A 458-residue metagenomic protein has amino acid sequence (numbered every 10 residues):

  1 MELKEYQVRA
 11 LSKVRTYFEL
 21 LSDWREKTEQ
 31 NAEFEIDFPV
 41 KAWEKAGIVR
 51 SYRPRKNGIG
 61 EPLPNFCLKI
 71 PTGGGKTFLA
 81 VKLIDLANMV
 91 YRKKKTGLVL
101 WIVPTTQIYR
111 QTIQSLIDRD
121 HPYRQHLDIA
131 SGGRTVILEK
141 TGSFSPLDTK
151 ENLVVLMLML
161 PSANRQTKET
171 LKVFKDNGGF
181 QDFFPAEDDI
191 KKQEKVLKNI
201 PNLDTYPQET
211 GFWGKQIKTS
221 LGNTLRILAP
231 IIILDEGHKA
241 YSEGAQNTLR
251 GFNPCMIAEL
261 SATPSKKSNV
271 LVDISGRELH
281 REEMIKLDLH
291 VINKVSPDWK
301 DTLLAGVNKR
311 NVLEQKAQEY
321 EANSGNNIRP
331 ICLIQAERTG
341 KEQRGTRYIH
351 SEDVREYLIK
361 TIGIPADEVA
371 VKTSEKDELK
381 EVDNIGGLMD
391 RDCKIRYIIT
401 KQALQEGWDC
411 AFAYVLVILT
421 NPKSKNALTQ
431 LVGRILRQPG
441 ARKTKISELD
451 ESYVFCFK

Functional and structural regions predicted by a protein language model:
D37-I59: Pre-Walker A adenine-sensing motif
G60-L83: Walker A/P-loop
G74, A163-R226, L313-E406, P422: Conserved C-terminal RecA-like helicase domain
K94-D128, M159-K168: Conserved Walker A/P-loop ATP-binding site and its immediately adjacent core in helicase/helicase-like ATPase domains
T112, Q166-T170, P207, G237-N247 (+1 more regions): Conserved ATPase-coupling elements of RecA-like P-loop NTPase cores
M159, D235-E236: Walker B catalytic acidic pair
Y241-H290, D301: Post-DEXD/H (motif II) to motif III coupling segment of the RecA-like Helicase ATP-binding lobe
D377-K458: Conserved RecA-like P-loop NTPase helicase motor core
